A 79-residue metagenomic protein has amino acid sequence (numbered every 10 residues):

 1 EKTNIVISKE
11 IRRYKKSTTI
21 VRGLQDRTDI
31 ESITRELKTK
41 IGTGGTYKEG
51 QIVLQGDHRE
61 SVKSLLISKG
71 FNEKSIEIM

Functional and structural regions predicted by a protein language model:
E1-G42, T46-K48, E60, S64-M79: Long, charged, low-complexity intrinsically disordered regions
Q51-Q55: A generic structural motif
